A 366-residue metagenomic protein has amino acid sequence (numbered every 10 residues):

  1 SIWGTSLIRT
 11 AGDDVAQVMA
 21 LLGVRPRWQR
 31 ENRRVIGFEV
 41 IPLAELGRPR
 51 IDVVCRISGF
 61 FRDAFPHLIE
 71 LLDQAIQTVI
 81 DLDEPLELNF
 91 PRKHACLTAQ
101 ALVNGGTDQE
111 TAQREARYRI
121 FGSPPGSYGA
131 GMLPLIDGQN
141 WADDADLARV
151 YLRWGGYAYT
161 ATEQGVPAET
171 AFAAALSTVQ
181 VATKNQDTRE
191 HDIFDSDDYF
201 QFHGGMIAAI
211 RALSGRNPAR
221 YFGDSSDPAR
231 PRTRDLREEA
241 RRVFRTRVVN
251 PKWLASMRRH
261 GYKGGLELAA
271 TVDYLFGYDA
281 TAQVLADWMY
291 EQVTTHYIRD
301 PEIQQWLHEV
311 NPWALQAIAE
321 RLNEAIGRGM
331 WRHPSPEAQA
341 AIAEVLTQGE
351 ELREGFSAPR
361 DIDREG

Functional and structural regions predicted by a protein language model:
S1-G366: Ligand/cofactor-recognition surfaces for anionic moieties
